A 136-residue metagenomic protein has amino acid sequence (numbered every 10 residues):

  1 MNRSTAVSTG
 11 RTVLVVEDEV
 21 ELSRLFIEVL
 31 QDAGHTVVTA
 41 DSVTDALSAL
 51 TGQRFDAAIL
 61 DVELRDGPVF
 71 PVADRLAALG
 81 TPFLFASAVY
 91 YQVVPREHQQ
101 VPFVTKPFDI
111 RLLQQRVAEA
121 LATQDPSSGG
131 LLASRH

Functional and structural regions predicted by a protein language model:
M1-L14, P95, D109-H136: Non-catalytic signal-transmission and effector/linker regions of two-component phosphorelay proteins
E17: Conserved acidic carboxylate
R24-E28: Charged docking surfaces used in two-component/phosphorelay signaling
G34-D41, A49: Short hydrophobic/Thr-rich beta-strand motif most characteristic of the beta2 strand and flanking loop of CheY-like
S42, D66-P71: Acidic catalytic/metal-coordinating carboxylates
D61: Active-site residues of response regulator receiver
A86-S87: Hydrophobic/aromatic residues positioned on beta-strands within the core alpha/beta folds
K106: A Lys-centered signature of the CheY-like receiver
